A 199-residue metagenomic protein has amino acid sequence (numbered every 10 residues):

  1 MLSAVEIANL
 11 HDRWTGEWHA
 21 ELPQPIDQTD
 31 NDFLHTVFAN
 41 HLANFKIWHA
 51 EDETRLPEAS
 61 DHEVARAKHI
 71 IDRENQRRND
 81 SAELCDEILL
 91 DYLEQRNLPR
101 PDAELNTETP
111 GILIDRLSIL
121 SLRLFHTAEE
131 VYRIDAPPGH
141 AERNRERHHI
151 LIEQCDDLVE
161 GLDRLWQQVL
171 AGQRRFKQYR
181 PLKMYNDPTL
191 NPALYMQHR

Functional and structural regions predicted by a protein language model:
M1-R199: Anionic, Ser/Thr-rich low-complexity intrinsically disordered regions
